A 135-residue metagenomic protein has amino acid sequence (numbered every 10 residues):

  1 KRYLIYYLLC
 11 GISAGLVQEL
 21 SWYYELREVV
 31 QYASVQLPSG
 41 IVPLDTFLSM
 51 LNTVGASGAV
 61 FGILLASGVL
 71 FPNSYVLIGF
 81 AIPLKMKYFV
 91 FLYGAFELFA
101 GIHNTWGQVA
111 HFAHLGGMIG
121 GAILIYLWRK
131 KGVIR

Functional and structural regions predicted by a protein language model:
K1-R135: A detector for small-residue-rich transmembrane helices and their helix-helix packing motifs
